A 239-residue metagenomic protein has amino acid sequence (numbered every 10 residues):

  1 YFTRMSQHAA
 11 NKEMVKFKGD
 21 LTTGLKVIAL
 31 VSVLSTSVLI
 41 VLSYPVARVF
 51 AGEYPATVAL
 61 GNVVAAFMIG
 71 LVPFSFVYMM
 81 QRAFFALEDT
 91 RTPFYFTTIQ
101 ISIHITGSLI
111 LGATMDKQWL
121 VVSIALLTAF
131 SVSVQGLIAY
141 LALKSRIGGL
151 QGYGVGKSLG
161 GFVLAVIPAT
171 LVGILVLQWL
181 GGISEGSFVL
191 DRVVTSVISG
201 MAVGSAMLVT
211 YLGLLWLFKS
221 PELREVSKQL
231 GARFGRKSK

Functional and structural regions predicted by a protein language model:
Y1-K239: Membrane-embedded alpha-helical bundles of multi-pass transporters/translocases, especially carrier/permease families
